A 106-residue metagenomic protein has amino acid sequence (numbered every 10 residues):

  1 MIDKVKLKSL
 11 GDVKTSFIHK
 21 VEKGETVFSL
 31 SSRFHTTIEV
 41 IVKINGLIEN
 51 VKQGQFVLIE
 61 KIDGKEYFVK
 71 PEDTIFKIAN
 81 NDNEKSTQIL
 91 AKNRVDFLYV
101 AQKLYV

Functional and structural regions predicted by a protein language model:
M1, R33-H35, F97: Cell-envelope/ECM-targeting effectors and their regulatory/trafficking segments
K4-F34, Q55-N83, Q102: Primarily a LysM-type cell-wall glycan-binding module
I41, I89: Conserved hydrophobic/aromatic packing and binding residues within compact polymer-binding modules
L47-I48, V95: Short, solvent-exposed loop/linker segments at beta-strand-coil boundaries, enriched for Pro/Gly and Ser/Thr
